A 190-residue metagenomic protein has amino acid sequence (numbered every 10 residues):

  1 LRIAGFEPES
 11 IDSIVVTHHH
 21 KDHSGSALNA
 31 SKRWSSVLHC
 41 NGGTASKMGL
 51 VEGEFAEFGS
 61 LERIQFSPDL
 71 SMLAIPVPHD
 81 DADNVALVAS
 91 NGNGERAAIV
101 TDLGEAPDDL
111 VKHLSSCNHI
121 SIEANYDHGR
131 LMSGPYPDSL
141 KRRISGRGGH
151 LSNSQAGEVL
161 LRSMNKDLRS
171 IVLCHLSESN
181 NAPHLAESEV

Functional and structural regions predicted by a protein language model:
L1-C40: Active-site metal-binding motif and surrounding structural segment of the metallo-beta-lactamase
L1-F6, G25, G59-H119: Core dinuclear metal-dependent hydrolase active-site scaffold
I11, S35, E52, C117-N118: Short, well-ordered alpha-helix to beta-strand connector turns
D12-H19, H39-G42, A98-D102, S121-E123 (+1 more regions): Active-site neighborhood of phospho(di)ester-bond hydrolases with catalytic His/Asp-centered motifs
H20-S24, A45-M48, D81-A82, E105-D108 (+2 more regions): Active-site environment of divalent metal-dependent phosphoester hydrolases
G25-W34, K47-V51, N181-S188: Metal-dependent catalytic neighborhoods of phosphoester/phosphodiester hydrolases
N41-K47, G59-R63: Short, polar loop motifs at secondary-structure junctions
D108-V190: Cap/insert and terminal regions of metallo-dependent hydrolase folds
